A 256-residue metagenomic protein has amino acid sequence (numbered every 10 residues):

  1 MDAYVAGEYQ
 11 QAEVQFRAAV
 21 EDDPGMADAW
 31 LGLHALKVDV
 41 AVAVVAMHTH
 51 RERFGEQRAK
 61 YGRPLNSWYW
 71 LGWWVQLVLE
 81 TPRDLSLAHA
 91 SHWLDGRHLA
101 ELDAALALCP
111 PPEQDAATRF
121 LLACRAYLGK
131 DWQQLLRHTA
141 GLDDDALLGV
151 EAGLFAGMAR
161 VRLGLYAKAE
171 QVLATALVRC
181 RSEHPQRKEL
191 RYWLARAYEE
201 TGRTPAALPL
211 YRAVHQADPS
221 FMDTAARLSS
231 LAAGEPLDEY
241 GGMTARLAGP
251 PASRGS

Functional and structural regions predicted by a protein language model:
A6, V40, G96-R97, G129 (+3 more regions): Structural motif corresponding to the intra-repeat A-B loop/turn of tetratricopeptide repeats
E8-Q11, D23-D28, L77-L87, P111-F120 (+3 more regions): Generic helix N-cap/helix-start motif at coil->alpha-helix transitions
Y9, A43, H98-L99, W132 (+3 more regions): TPR-repeat structural position
R17-D23, R53-R58, G72-V78, L106-Q114 (+3 more regions): Solenoid-like repeat scaffolds
V20, A27, H34-K60, G202-P236: TPR/TPR-like (Sel1-like) alpha-helical repeat modules
L94, D115-W193: Alpha-helical adaptor scaffolds
